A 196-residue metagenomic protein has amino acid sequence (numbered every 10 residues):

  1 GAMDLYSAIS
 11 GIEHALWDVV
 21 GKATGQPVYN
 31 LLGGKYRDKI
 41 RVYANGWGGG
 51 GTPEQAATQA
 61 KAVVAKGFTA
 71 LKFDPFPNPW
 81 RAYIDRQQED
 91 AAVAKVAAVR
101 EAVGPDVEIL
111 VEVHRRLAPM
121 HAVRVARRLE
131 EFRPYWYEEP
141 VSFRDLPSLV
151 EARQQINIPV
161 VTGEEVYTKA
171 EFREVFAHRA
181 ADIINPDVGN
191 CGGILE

Functional and structural regions predicted by a protein language model:
G1, I40, A180-I184: Glycine/charged-rich beta-loop-alpha catalytic/anionic-binding loops adjacent to active sites
G1-T24: Metal- or metallocofactor-binding catalytic centers and their adjacent structured scaffolds across diverse enzyme
H14, V19, F73-P75, V113 (+3 more regions): Generic detector of well-ordered alpha-helical packing
G34-I40: Short, conserved phosphate-binding/catalytic loop or strand-edge motifs used in phosphoryl-/nucleotidyl-transfer
K39, N45-Q155: Metal-dependent enolase-superfamily TIM-barrel catalytic cores that perform enediolate-based chemistry
R144, S148-E196: Catalytic alpha/beta core domains of metabolic enzymes, predominantly
